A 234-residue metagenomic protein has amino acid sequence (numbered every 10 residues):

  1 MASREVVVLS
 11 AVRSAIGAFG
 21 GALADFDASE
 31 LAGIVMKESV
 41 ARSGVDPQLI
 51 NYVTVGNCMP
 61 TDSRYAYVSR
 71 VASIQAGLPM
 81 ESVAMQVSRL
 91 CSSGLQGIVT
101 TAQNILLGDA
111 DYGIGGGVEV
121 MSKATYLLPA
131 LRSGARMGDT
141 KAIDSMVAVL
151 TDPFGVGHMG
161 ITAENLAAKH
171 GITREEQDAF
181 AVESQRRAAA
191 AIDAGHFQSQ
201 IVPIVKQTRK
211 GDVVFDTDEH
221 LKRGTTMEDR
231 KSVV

Functional and structural regions predicted by a protein language model:
M1-G17: N-terminal amphipathic/basic leader segments beginning at the initiator methionine
R13-A41, M59-D62, M85-V99, S122 (+2 more regions): Active-site pocket-shaping loop/turn-to-helix segments
R13-S14, A24-I34, R42, E176-V234: N-terminal extracellular/periplasmic Venus flytrap/periplasmic-binding protein-like
I16-A18, Y52-T54, G77-V87, A142-A148: Glycine/charged-rich beta-loop-alpha catalytic/anionic-binding loops adjacent to active sites
F26, N57-Y112, P153-I161, G224-S232: Conserved catalytic cysteine-centered active-site region of acyl-thioester-dependent Claisen-condensing enzymes
Q48-G56, V83-S88, G113-V118, D178-E183 (+1 more regions): Beta-strand segments within the central parallel beta-sheet cores of soluble alpha/beta enzyme folds
S88-E119, I161, A167-H196, V233: Active-site-proximal alpha-helical scaffold in enzymes
Y112-N165: Flexible glycine-/small-residue-enriched beta->alpha junction loops that bind anionic phosphate/pyrophosphate groups
